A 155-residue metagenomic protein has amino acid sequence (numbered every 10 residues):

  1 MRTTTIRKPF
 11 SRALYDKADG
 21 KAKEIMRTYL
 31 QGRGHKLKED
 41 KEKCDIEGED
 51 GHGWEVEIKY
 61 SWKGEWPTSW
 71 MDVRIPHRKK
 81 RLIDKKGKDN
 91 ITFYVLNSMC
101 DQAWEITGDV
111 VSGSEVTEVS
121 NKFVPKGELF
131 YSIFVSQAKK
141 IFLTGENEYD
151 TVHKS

Functional and structural regions predicted by a protein language model:
M1-S155: Nucleic-acid endonuclease domains
